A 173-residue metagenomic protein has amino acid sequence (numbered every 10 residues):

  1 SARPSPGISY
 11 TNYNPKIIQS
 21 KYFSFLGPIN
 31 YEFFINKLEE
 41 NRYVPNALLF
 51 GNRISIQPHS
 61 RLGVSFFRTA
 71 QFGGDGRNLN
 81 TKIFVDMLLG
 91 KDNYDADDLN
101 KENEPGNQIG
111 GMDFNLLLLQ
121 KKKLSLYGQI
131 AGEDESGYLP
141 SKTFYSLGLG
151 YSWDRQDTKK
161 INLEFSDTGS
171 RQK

Functional and structural regions predicted by a protein language model:
S1-A2: Aromatic-lined carbohydrate-binding surfaces of glycoside hydrolases
S5-K173: Signature for the C-terminal beta-barrel architecture of outer-membrane proteins
